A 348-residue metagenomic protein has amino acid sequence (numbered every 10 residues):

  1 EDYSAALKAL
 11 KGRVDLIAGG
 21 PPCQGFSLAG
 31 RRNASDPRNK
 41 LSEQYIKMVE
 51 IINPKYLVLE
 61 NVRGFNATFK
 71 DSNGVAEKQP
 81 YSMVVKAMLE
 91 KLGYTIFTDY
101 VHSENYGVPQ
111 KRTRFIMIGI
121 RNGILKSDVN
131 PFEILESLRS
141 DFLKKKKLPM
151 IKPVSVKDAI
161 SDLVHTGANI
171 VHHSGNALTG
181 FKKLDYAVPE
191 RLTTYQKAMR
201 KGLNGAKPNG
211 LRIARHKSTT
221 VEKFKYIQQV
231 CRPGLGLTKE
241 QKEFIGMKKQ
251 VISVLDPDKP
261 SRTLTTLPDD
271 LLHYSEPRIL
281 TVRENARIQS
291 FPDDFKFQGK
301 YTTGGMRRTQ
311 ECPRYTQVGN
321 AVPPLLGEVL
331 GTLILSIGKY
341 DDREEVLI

Functional and structural regions predicted by a protein language model:
Y3-K11, A29-Q241: Class I S-adenosyl-L-methionine
R13-D15, T113-F115, V156, P260-R262 (+1 more regions): A generic secondary-structure signal marking the coil-to-beta-strand transition
D15-A18, V58: N-terminal Rossmann-like NAD(P) cofactor-binding module of classical short-chain dehydrogenase/reductase
I17, M117, G319: Short, conserved catalytic/metal-binding motifs centered on acidic residues
P21: Glycine-rich, N-terminal phosphate-binding loop of Rossmann-like dinucleotide-binding domains
Q24: Active-site beta-alpha loop architecture of Rossmann-like, nucleotide-cofactor-dependent enzymes
S27, N66, F97, H102 (+7 more regions): Generic, ordered loop/turn and secondary-structure boundary motif
T179-I348: C-terminal target-recognition/interaction regions appended to catalytic cores
